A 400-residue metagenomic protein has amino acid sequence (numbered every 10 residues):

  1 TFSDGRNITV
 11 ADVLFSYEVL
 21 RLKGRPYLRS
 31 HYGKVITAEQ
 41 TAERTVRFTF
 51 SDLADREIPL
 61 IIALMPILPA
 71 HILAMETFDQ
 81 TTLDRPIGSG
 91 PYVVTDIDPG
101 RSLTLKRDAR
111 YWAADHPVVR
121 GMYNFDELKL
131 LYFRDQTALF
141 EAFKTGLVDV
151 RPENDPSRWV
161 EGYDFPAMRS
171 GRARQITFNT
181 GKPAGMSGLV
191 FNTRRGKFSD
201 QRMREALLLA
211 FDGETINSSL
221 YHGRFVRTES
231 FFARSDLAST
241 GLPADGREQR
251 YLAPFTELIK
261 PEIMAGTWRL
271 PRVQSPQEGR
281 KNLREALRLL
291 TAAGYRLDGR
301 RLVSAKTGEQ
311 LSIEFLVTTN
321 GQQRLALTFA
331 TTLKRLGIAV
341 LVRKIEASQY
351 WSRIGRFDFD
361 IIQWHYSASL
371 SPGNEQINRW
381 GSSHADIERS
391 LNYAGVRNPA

Functional and structural regions predicted by a protein language model:
T1, Q80, Y111-D164, E205 (+4 more regions): Ligand-site clamp/hinge motif
T1-P26, T41, R47-T49, L139-A142 (+2 more regions): Aromatic- and charge-enriched surface segment that lines or borders ligand/interaction sites
I8, R29-L73, P91-D98, P243-P254: Surface-exposed binding/hinge segments that line and control ligand-binding clefts or catalytic entry sites
V13-Y17, V46-F48, G90-V93, L103-T104 (+5 more regions): Short, well-ordered beta-strand elements
L20, T37-E39, T95-K106, L131-R195 (+4 more regions): Extracellular/periplasmic solute-recognition and catalytic clefts
I62-M122, D126-K129, R134-A138, T145 (+1 more regions): Gly/Pro-rich hinge or "lid" segments in bacterial periplasmic/extracellular proteins
Q175, K182, L220, L252-G279 (+5 more regions): Extracytoplasmic/peripheral linker and loop segments enriched in polar/acidic and small residues with frequent Thr/Pro
S199-T331, R397: Append "and occasionally in soluble cytosolic enzymes with long acidic Gly/Pro-rich linkers
